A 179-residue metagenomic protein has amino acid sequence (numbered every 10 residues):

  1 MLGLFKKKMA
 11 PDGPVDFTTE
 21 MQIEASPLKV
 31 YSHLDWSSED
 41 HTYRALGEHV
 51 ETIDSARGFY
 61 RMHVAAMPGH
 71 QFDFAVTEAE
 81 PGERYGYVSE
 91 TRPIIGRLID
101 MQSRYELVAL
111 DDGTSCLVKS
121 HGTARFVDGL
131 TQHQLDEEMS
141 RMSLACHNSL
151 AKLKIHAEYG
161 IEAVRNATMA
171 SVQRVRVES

Functional and structural regions predicted by a protein language model:
M1-A56, E178-S179: Hydrophobic ligand-binding cavity/cleft-lining segments
K7, G58-A66, Y87-I94: Short beta-strand segments that buttress and anchor functional surface loops
D16-T18, G69-F74, L98-R104: Short, surface-exposed coil-to-beta transition loops
E24-L28, T77-R84, E106-L117, H147 (+1 more regions): A short, structured loop/turn motif at beta-sheet edges
K29-L34, D40, Y60, V76 (+3 more regions): Hydrophobic pocket/interface hotspot
T52, M67-P68, I94-L98: Short glycine/serine/proline-enriched coil/turn segments at secondary-structure junctions
T91-A151, V164-N166: Beta-strand/loop substructures that line and gate deep hydrophobic ligand-binding cavities in soluble
K152-S179: Short, highly charged C-terminal tails/helix-capping segments
